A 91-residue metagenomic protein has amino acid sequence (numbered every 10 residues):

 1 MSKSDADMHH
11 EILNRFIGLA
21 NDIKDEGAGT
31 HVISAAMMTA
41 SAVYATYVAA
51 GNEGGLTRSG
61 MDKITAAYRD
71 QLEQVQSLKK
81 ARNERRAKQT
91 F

Functional and structural regions predicted by a protein language model:
S2-F91: Solvent-exposed interaction surfaces and binding hotspots enriched for charged
